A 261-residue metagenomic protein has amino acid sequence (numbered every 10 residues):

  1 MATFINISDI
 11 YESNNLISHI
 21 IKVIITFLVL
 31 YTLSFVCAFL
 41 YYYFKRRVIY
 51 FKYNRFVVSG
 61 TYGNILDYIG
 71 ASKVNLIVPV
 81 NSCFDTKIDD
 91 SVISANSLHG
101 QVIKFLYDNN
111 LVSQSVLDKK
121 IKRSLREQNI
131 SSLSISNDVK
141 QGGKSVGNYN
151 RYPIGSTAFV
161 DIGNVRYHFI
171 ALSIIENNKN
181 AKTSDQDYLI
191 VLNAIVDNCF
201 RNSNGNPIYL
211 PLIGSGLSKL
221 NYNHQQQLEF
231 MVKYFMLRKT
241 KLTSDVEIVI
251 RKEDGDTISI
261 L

Functional and structural regions predicted by a protein language model:
M1-L261: Macrodomain-like recognition of ADP-ribose-binding/processing modules
